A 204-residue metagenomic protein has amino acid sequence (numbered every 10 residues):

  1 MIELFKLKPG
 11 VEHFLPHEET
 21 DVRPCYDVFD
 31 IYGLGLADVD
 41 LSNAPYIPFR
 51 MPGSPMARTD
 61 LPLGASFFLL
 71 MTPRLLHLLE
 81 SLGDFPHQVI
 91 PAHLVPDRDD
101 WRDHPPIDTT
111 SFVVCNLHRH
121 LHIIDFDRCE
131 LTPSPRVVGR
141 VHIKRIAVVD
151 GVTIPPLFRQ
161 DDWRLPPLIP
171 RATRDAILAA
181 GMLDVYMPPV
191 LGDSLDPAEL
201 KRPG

Functional and structural regions predicted by a protein language model:
M1-G204: Phosphate/anion-contacting hairpin/loop surfaces
